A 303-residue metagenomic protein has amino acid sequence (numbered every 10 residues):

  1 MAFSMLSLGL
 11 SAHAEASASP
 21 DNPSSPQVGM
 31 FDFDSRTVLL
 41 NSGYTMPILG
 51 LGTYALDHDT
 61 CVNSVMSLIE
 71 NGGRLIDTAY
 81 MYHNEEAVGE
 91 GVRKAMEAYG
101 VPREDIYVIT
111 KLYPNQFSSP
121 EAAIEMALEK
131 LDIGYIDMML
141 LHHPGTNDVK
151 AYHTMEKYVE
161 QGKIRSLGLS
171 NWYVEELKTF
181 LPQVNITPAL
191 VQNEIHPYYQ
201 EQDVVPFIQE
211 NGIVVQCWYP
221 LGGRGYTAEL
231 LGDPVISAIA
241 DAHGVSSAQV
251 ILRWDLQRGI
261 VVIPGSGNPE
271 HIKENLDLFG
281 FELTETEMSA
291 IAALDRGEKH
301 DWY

Functional and structural regions predicted by a protein language model:
S4, L8-A12, S19-I106, L221-G222: N-terminal binding-site loop/beta-alpha segment at the start of enzyme catalytic domains that lines or forms
S35, V65, E85, G89-R93 (+7 more regions): Generic structural signal for well-ordered alpha-helices, preferentially at hydrophobic/aromatic core positions
Y54-T60, A79-A87, P114-S119, P144-D148 (+2 more regions): Acidic-and-aromatic substrate-binding clefts and catalytic sites of carbohydrate-active enzymes
L56-I69, Q116-D132, E175-L177, Y199-Q200: Short, acidic/polar
G73, I133-I136, I164, P188: A structural motif
P102-Q116, D137-P144, N171: A short, structured active-site edge motif that brings together acidic residues
E121-L140, K157-Q161: CE4/NodB-like, metal-dependent polysaccharide N-deacetylase domain that modifies extracellular/periplasmic N-acetylated
H143-Y303: Beta/alpha (TIM)-barrel catalytic core signal, keyed to glycine-rich beta->alpha loops juxtaposed to Asp/Glu that bind
